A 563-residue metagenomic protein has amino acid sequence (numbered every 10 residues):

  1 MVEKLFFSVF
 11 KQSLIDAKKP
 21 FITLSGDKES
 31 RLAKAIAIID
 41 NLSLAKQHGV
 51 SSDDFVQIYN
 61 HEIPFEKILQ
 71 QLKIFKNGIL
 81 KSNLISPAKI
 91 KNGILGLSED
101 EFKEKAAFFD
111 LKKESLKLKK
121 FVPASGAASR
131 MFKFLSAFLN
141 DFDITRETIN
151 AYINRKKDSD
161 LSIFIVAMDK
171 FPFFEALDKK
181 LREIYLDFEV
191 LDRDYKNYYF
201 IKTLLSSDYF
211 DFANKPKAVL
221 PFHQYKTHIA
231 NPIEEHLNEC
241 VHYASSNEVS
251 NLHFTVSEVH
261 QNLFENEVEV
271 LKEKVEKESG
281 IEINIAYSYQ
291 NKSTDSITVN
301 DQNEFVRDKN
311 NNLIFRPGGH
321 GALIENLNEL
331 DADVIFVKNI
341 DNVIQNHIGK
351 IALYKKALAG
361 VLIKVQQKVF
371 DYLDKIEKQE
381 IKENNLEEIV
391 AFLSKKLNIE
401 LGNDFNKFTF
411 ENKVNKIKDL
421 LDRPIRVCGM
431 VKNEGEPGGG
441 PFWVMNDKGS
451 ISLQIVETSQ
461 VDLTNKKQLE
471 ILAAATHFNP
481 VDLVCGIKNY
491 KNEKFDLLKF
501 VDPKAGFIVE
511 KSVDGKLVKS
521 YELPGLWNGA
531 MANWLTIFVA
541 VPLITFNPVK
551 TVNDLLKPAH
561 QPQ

Functional and structural regions predicted by a protein language model:
V2-Q47: NTP-dependent small-molecule kinase module
L24, S288, V539: Hydrophobic residues at beta-strand termini and immediately following loops that shape nucleotide-binding pockets
G26-K28, Q290-K292, K488, I544: Residues that form or immediately flank small-molecule/cofactor binding pockets and catalytic motifs
A45-L95, L220-H223, T227, S250-H253: Low-complexity, highly charged intrinsically disordered N-terminal segments that act as targeting/localization
L84, C240-N247, L472-A474, N528-G529: Short, flexible, solvent-exposed loop/turn segments with mixed acidic/basic and small polar residues
K89-M131, S136-E434, G438-Q454, S459-Q460 (+3 more regions): Domain-scale recognition of functional cores that engage charged ligands
N398-R426, G435-F442, S450-V456, Q460-Q563: Primarily single-stranded nucleic-acid-binding OB-fold modules
